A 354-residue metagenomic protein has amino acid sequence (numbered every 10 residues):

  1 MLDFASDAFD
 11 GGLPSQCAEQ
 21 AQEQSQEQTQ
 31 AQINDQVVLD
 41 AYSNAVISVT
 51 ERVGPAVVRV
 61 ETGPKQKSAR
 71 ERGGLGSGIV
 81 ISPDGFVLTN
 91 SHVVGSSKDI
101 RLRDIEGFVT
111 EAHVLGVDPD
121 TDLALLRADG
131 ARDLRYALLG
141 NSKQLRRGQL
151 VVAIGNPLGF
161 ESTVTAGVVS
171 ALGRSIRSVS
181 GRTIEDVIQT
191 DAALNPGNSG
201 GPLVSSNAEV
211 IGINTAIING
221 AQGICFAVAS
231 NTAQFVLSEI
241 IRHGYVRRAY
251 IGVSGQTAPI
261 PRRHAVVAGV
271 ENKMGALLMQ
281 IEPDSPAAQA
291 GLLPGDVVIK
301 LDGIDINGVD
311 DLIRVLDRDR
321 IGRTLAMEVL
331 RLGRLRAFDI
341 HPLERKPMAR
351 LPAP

Functional and structural regions predicted by a protein language model:
M1-M274, D317, G333, E344-P354: Serine-dependent protease modules
V93, N141, F226, Q280 (+2 more regions): A structural signal for short, well-ordered beta-strand elements
A131-Y136, A276-E282, I306-V309: Short, structured beta-strand/loop micro-motifs enriched in basic residues and often containing a Trp
S142, S230, D284-P286, V309: Residues at or immediately preceding the N-termini of alpha-helices
S199-G200, R262-G269, E282-K300, V315: PDZ/PDZ-like domain micro-motif
S238-R247, Q289-L293, I299-D305, D310-P354: PDZ-domain C-terminal substructure recognizer with occasional recognition of PDZ-binding tails
